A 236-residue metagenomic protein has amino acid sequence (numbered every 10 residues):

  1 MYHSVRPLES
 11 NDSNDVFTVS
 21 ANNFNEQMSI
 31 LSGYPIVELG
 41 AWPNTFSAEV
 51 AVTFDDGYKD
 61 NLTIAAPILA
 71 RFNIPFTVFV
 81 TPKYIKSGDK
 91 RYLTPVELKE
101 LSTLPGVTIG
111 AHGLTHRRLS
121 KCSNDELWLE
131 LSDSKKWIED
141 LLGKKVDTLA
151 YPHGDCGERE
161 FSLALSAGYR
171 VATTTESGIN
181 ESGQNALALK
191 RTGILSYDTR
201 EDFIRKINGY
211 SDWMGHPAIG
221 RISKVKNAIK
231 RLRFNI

Functional and structural regions predicted by a protein language model:
M1-V50, V225-I236: N-terminal pre-catalytic segment of deacetylase/amide-hydrolase enzymes
H3-F17, E49-V50, Y58, A70-R159 (+1 more regions): Metal-dependent polysaccharide deacetylase catalytic core of the NodB/CE4 family, i.e., the active-site-bearing domain
P35-V37, P75, T108, R170: Residue-level detector of anion-binding/catalytic polar loops
E38-N44, G113-T115, Y151-H153, E176: Acidic carboxylate-rich catalytic motifs and surrounding loops in phosphoryl-/glycosyl-chemistry enzymes
D56-T63: Short acidic, Gly/Ser-rich segments with clustered Asp/Glu that frequently serve as metal-coordination loops in enzyme
E139-D140, T148, P152-D202: Soluble, non-transmembrane catalytic domains of enzymes that act on hydrophobic metabolites at membranes
K190-I236: Membrane-proximal basic amphipathic "stem/tether" segments
